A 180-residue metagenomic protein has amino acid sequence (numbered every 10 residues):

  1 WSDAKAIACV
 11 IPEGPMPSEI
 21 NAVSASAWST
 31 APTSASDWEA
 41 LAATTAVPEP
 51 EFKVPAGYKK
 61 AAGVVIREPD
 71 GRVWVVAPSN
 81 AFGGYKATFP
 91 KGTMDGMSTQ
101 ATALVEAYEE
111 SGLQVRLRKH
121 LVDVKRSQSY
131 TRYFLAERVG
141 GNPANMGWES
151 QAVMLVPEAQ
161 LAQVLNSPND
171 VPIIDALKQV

Functional and structural regions predicted by a protein language model:
W1-G14: Conserved N-terminal entry element of GNAT/NAT acetyltransferase domains
A6, K60-A62, G71, R132 (+1 more regions): Change "...and in nucleic-acid phosphodiester-cleaving endonucleases..." to "...and in nucleic-acid processing enzymes
E13-G63: Acidic, metal-coordinating catalytic segment for phosphate/diphosphate chemistry, firing primarily on the Nudix
A27, I66, N80, V122-V124 (+1 more regions): Residue-level detector of flexible, active-site-proximal loop/helix-junction positions within diverse enzyme catalytic
I66-P69, A136-R138: Active-site beta-strand termini and strand-to-loop segments that position acidic
E68-V105, E109: Conserved Nudix-box catalytic region and its N-terminal flanking loop in Nudix hydrolases and closely related
G92-K178: Unchanged
